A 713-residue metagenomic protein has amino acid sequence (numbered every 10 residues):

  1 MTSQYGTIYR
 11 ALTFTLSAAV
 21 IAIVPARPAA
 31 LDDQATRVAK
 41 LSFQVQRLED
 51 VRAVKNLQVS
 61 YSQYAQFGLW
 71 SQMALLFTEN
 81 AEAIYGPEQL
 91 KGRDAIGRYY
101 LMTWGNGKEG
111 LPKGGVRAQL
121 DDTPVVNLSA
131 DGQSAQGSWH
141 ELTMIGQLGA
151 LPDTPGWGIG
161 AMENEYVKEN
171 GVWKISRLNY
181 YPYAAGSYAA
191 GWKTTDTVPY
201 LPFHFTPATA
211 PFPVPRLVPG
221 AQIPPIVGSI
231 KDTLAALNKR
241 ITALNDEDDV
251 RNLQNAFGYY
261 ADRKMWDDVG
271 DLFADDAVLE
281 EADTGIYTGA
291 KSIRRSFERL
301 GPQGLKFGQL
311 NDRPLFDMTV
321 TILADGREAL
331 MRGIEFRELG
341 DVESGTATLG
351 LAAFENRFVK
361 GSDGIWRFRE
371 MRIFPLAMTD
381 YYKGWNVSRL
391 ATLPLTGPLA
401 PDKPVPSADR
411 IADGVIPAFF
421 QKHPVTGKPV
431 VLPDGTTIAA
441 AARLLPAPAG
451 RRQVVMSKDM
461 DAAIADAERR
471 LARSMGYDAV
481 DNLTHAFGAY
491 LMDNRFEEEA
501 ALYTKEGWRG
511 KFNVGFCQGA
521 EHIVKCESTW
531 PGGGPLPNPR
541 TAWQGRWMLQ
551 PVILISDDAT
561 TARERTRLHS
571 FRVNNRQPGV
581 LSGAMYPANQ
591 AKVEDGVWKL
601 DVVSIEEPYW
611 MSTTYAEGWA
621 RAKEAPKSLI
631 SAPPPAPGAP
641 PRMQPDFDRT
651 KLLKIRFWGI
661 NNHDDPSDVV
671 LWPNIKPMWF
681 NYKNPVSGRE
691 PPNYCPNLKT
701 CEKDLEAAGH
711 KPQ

Functional and structural regions predicted by a protein language model:
T2-T13: Bacterial N-terminal signal peptides that target proteins for export
A11-A22: Bacterial N-terminal signal peptides
A29-Q63, F67, L75, T209-Y259 (+5 more regions): Short, low-complexity N-terminal intrinsically disordered segments enriched in polar/charged residues
V38-K40, T194-I241, R389-R470, F512 (+1 more regions): Intrinsic disorder/low-complexity detector
W70-T143, W266-R337, F496-S570: A solvent-exposed, acidic/Ser-Thr-rich amphipathic alpha-helical stretch
Q119-D121, W157-M162, R313-L315, L349-E355 (+2 more regions): Short, surface-exposed coil-to-beta transition loops
S134-Q136, I159-P202, E328-L330, L351-A391 (+3 more regions): Short beta-strand edge/turn micro-motifs at domain boundaries
T143-G156, A185, R337-T348, M378 (+2 more regions): Short, cysteine-centered beta-strand-loop-beta hairpins and adjacent loop/turn segments enriched in charged/polar
